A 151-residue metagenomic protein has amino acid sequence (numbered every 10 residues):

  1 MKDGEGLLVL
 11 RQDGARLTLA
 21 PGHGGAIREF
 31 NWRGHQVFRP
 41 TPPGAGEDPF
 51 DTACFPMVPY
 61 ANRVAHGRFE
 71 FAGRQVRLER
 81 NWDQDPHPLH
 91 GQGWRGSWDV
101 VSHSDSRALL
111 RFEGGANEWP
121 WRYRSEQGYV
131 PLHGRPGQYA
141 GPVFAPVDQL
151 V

Functional and structural regions predicted by a protein language model:
M1-V147: Surface-exposed acidic/polar loop and edge beta-strand patches at domain peripheries
L150: Catalytic-core "active-site belt" of small-molecule-metabolizing enzymes, emphasizing His/Asp/Glu-rich regions
